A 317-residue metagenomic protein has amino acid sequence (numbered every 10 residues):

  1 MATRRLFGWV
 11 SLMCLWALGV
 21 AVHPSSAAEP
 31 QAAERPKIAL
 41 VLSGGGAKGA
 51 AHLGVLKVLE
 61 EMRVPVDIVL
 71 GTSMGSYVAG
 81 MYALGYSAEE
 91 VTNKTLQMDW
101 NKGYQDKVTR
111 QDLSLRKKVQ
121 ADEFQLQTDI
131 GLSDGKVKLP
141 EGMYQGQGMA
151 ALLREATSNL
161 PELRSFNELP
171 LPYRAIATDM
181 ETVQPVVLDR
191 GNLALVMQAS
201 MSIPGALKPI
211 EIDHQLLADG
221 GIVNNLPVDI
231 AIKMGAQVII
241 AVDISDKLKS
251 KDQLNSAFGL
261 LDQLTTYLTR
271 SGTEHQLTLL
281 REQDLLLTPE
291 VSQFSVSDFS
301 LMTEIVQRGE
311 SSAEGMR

Functional and structural regions predicted by a protein language model:
M1-S11: Bacterial N-terminal signal peptides that target proteins for export
T3, L18, V22-H23, A28-E29: Intrinsic disorder/low-complexity segments
W9-A21: Bacterial N-terminal signal peptides
S25-T72, G80-R317: Patatin-like phospholipase
